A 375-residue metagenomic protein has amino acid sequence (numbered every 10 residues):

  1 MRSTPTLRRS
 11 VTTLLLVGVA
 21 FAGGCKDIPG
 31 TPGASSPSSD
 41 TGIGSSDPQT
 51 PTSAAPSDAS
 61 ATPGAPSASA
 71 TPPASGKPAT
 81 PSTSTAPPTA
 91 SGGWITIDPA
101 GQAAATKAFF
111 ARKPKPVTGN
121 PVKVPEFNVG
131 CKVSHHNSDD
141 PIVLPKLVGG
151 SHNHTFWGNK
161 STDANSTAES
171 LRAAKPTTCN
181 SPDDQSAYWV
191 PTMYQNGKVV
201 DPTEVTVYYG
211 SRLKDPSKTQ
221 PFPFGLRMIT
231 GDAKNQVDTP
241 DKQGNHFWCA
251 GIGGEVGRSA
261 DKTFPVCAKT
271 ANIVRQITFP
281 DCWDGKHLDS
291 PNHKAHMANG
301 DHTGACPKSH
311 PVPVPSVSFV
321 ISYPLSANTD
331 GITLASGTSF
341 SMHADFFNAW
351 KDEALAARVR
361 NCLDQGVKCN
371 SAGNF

Functional and structural regions predicted by a protein language model:
R2-T12: Bacterial N-terminal signal peptides that target proteins for export
T13-V17: Sec-dependent N-terminal signal peptides
F21-G24: C-terminal motif of bacterial Sec signal peptides marking the signal peptidase cleavage site
D27-K113: N-terminal low-complexity, Pro/Thr-rich disordered segments that flank secretion/membrane-targeting signals
A86-S151, T155-I277, D284-F375: Primary mode marks residue(s) on the alpha4-beta5-alpha5 output face of response regulator receiver
